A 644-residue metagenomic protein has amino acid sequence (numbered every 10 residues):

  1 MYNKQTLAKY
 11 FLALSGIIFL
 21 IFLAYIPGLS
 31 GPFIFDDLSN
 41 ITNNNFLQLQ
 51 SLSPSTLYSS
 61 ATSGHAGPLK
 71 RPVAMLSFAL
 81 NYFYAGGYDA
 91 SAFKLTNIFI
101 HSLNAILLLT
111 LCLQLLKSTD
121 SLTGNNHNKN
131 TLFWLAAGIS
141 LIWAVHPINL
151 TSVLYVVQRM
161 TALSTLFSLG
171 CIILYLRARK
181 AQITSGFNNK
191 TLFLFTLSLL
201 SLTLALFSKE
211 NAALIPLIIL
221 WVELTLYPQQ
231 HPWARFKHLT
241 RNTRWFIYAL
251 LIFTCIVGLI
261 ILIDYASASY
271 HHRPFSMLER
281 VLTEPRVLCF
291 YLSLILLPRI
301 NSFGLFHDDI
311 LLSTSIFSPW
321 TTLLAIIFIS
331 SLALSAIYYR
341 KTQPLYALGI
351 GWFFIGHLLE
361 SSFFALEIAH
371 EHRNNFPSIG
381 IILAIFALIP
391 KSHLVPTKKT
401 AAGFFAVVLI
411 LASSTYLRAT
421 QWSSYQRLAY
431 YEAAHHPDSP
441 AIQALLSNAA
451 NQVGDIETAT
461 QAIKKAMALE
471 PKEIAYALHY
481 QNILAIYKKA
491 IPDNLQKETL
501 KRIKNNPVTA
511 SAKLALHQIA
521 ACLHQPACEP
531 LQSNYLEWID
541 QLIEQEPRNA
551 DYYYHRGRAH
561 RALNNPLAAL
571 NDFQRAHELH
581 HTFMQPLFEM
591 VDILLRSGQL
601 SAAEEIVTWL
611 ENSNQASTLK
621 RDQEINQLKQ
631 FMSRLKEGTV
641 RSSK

Functional and structural regions predicted by a protein language model:
M1-L484, A490, K497-A510: Polytopic membrane enzymes that build or remodel cell-surface glycoconjugates and lipids
Y2, Q426-K644: C-terminal luminal/periplasmic domains and tails of membrane-associated envelope-modifying transferases
